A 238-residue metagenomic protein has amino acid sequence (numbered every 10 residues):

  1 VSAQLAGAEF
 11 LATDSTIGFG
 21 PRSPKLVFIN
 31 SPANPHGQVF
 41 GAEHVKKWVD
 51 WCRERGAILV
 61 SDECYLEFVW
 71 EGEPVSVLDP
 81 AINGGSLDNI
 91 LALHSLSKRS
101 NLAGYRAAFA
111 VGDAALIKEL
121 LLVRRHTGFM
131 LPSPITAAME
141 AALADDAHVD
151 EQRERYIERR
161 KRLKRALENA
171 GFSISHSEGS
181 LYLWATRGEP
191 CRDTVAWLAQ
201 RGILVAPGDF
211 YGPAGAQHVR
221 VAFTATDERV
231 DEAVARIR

Functional and structural regions predicted by a protein language model:
V1-A3, W51: Hydrophobic/aromatic ligand-binding patch that stacks against planar heteroaromatic rings of cofactors or nucleotides
A6, E54-R55, A170, R201: Helix C-cap/helix->beta junction micro-motif
A6, I82-I157: Conserved core segment of the aminotransferase class I/II
A8-P74, L78: Active-site phosphate-binding strand-loop segment of PLP-dependent enzymes
S61, R124, R153, R160 (+2 more regions): Short amphipathic alpha-helical/adjacent loop interface patches that line ligand and macromolecule-binding sites
G85, E189, D193, Q200-V205 (+1 more regions): PLP-dependent enzyme catalytic core of the Aspartate aminotransferase-like
T136, E140, Y156-K164, I174-T186 (+1 more regions): Conserved glycine-rich beta-strand-loop-beta hairpin in the small C-terminal domain of fold type I
